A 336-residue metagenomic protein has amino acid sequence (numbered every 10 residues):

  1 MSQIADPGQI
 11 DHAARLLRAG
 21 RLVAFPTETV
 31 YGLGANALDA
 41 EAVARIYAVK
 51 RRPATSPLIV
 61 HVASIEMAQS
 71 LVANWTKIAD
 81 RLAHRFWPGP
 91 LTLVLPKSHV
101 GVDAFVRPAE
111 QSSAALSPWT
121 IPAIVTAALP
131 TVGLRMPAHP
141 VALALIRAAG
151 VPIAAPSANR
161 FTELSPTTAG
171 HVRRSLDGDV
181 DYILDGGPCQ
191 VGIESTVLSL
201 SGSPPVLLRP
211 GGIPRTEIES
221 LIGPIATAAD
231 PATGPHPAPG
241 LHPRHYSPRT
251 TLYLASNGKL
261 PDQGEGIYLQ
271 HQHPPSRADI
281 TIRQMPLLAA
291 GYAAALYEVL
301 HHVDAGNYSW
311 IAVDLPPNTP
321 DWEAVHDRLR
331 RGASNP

Functional and structural regions predicted by a protein language model:
M1-P336: Active-site-adjacent structural elements in enzyme catalytic cores
